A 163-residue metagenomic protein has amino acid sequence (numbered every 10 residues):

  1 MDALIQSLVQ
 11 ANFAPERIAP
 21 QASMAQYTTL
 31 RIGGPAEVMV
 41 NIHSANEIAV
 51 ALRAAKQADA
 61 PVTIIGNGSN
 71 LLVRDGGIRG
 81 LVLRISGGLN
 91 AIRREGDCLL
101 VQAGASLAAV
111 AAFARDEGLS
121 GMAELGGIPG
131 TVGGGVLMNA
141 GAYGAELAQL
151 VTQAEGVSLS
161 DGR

Functional and structural regions predicted by a protein language model:
D2-V132: Anion-binding (especially nucleotide phosphate/pyrophosphate-binding) glycine-rich loop and adjoining beta-alpha core
A123-L125, G134-R163: FAD-binding subdomain of flavoenzyme oxidoreductases
